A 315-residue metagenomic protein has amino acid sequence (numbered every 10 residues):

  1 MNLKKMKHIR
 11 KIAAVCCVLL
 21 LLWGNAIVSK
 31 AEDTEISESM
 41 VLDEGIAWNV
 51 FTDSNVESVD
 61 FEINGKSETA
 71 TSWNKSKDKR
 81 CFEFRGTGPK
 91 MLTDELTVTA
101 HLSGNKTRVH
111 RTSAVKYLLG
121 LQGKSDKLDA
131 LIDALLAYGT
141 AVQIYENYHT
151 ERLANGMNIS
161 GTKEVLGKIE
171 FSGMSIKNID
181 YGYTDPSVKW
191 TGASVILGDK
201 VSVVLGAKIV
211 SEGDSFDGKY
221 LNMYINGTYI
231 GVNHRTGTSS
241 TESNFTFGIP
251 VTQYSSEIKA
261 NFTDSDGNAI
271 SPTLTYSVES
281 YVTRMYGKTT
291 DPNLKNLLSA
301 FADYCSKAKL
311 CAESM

Functional and structural regions predicted by a protein language model:
L3-C16: Bacterial N-terminal signal peptides that target proteins for export
I9-R10, I27, H110: Generic signature of intrinsically disordered, low-complexity, basic-rich segments and short cationic peptides
V15-G24: Bacterial N-terminal signal peptides
W23-D33: Sec-dependent signal peptide cleavage junction
E32-M315: Short, surface-exposed linear motifs at loops/turns and structural transition points
